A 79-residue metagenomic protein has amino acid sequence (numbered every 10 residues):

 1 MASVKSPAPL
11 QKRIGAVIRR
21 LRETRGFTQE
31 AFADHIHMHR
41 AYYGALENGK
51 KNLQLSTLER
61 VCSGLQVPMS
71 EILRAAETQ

Functional and structural regions predicted by a protein language model:
A2-E23: A short, Lys/Arg-rich alpha-helix, primarily the initiator
A2-S3, A8-P9, S63, L73-Q79: Short, charged recognition helix plus adjacent turn of helix-turn-helix-like nucleic-acid-binding domains
A16, G26-F27, L53-S56: Residue-level signal for the short linker/turn that defines the boundary of a DNA-recognition helix
R19, E30, E59: Residues within the helices of the helix-turn-helix
E23, D34, S63: Alpha-helical residues within the helix-turn-helix
G26-N48: Short alpha-helical DNA-recognition segment
S56-E71: DNA major-groove recognition helix of helix-turn-helix/homeodomain DNA-binding modules
